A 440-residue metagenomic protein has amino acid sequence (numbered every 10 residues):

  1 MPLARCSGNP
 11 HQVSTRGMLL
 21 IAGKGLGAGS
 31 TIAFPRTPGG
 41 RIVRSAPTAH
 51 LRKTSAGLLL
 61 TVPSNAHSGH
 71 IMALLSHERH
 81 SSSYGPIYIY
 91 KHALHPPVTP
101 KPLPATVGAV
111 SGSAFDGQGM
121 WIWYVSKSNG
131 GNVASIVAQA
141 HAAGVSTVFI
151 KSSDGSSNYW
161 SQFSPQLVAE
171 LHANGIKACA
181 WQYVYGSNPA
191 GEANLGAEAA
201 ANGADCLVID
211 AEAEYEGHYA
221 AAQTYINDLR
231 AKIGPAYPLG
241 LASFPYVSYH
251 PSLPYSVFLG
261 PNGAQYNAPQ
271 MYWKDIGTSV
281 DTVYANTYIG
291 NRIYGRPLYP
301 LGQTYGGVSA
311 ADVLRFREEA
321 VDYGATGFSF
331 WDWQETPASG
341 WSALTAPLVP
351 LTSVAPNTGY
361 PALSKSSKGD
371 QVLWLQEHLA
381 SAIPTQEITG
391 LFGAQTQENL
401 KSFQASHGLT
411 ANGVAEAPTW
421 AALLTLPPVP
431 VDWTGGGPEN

Functional and structural regions predicted by a protein language model:
M1-T31, P38-G39, R44-S45, H80-H95: Beta-strand/beta-sandwich contexts
P97-S146, K151-D154, C179-G186, G240-P245 (+1 more regions): Boundary/entry segment of secreted carbohydrate-active catalytic domains
S111-S113, W123-S128, V349-G390, V429-N440: Acidic, Ser/Thr/Pro/Gly-enriched interdomain connector segments
W123-Y124, I176-N188, I226-S252, R296-G307: Aromatic-lined carbohydrate-recognition surfaces of secreted/lumenal glycan-active proteins
S146-D154, L195-A221, S329: Active-site groove signature of glycoside hydrolases
G203-Y215, P251-V280, W331-T336: Aromatic- and acid-rich polysaccharide-binding/catalytic face of secreted or lumenal carbohydrate-active enzymes
Y272-I276, R296-T352: Substrate-binding cleft of secreted/luminal carbohydrate-active enzymes
L363-L423: Short acidic, glycine/serine/threonine-rich helix-capping segments at coil-helix boundaries
